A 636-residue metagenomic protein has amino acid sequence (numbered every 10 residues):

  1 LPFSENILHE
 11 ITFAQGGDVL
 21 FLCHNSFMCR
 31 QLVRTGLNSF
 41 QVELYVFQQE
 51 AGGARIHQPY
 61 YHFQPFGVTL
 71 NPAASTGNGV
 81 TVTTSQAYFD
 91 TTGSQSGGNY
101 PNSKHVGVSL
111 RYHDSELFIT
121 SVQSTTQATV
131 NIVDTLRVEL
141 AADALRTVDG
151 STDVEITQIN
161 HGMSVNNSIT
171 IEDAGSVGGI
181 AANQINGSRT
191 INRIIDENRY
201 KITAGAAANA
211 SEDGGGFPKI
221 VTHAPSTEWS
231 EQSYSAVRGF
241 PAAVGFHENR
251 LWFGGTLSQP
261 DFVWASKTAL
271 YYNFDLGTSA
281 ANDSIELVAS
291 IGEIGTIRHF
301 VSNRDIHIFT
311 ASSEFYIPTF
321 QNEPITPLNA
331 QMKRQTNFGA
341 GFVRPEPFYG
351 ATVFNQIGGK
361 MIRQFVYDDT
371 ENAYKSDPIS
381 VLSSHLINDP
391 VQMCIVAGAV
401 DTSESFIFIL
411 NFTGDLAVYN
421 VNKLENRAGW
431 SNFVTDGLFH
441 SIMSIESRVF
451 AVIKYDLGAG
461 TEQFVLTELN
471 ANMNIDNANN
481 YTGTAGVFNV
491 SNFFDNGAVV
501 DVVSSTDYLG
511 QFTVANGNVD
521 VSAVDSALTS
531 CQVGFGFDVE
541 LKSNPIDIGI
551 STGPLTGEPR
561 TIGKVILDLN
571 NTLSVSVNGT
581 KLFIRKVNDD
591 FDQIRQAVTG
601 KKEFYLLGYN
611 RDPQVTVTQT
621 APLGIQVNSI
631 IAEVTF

Functional and structural regions predicted by a protein language model:
L1-I11, Q49-S75, Q86-K104, R111-R238 (+1 more regions): Small/polar beta-strand repeat architecture
N6-P59: Hydrophobic or amphipathic alpha-helical targeting/insertion segments
L22, F253, H307-F309, F354-N355 (+2 more regions): Conserved beta-strand element within WD40/beta-propeller blades
N25-E43, T126-A128, N198-G205, F253 (+2 more regions): Short, surface-exposed terminal/edge motifs of secreted or surface/virion proteins that either
E43-E116, S121-Q123, I132-L136, R238-F246 (+5 more regions): C-terminal globular interaction/adhesion domains in large, modular proteins
P225-T402, V421-F439: Beta-propeller and closely related beta-pinwheel folds
G295, K360-F636: Beta-sheet repeat architectures centered on beta-propellers
